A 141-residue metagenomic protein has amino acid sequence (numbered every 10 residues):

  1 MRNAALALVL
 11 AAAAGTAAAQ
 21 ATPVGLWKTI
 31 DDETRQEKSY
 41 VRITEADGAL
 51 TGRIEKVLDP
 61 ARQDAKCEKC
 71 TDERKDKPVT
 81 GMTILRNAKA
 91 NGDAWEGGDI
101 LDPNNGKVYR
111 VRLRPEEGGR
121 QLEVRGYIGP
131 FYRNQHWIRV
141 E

Functional and structural regions predicted by a protein language model:
M1-N3: Bacterial Sec-dependent N-terminal signal peptides
A5-A13: Bacterial N-terminal signal peptides
A14-A18: N-terminal signal peptide c-region/cleavage motif recognized by signal peptidases
A21-K38, N134-E141: K/E-rich alpha-helical interaction surfaces of small helical-bundle regulatory domains
T22-L26, G92-G98, R120-E123: Short, hydrophobic/aromatic-rich segments at coil-to-beta transitions
T29-N104, V108-V111: Central antiparallel beta-sheet cores of small beta-barrel/beta-sandwich binding domains
D102, R112-R114, Q121-N134: Short, exposed beta-strand-loop hairpins at the edges of beta-sheets in extracellular/periplasmic proteins
R114-G118, I138-E141: A short, sequence-level motif marking secondary-structure junctions
